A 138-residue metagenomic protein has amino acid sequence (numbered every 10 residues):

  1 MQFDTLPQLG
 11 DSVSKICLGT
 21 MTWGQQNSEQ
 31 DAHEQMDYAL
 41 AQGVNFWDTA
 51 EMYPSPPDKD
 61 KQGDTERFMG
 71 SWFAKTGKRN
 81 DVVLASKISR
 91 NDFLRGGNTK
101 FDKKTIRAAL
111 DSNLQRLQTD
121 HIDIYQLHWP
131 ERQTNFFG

Functional and structural regions predicted by a protein language model:
M1-V82: N-terminal binding-site loop/beta-alpha segment at the start of enzyme catalytic domains that lines or forms
G19-Q30, D92-R107: Active-site mouth loops of central-metabolism enzymes
M21-W23, M52, K87-N91, L127-P130: Active-site beta-loop-alpha junctions enriched in small/polar residues
A39, K87, R116: Conserved catalytic core of Hanks-type protein kinase domains
F46-A50, V83-S86, H121-L127: Short beta-strand segments at enzyme active-site cores
Y53-P57, N91-G96, Q133-T134: A short acidic, helix-capping loop that chelates divalent metal ions and anchors anionic groups
F68-W72, V83, K87, T105-S112: Generic beta-strand or strand-like secondary-structure segments
R95-G138: Glycine/proline-rich, positively charged, aromatic-decorated active-site loop/lid region on the catalytic face
